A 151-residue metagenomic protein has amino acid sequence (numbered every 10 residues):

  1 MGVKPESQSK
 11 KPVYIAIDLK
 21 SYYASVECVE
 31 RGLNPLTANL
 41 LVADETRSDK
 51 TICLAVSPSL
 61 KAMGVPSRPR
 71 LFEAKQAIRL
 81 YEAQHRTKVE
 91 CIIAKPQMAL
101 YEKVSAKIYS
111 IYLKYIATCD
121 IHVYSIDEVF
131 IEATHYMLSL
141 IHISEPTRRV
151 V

Functional and structural regions predicted by a protein language model:
M1-L138, S144: Residues that scaffold, gate, or flank divalent-cation-dependent active/transport sites
I141-V151: Single conserved hydrophobic/aromatic residue that forms the stacking wall/gate of nucleotide- or nucleobase-binding
